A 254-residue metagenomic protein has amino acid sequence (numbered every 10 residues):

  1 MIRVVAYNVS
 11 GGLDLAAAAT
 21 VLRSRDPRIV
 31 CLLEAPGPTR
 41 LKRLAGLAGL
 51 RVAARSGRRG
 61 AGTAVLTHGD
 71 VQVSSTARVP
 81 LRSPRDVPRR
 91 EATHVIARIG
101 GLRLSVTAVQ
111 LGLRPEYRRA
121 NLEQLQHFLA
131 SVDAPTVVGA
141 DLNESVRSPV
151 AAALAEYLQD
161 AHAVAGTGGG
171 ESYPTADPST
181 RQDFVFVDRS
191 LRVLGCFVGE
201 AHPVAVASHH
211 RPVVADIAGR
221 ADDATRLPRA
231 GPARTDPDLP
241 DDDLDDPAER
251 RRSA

Functional and structural regions predicted by a protein language model:
M1-L47, A221-A254: N-terminal, active-site-proximal structural segment of metallo-dependent hydrolase catalytic domains
M1-S10, S75-A77, H94, G101-L113: Active-site-proximal beta-strand elements of phosphoester/diester hydrolases
V4-V9, A18-L41, V106-V109, L125-V150 (+2 more regions): Active-site beta-strand/loop signature of hydrolases that rely on acidic residues for catalysis
G12-A16, P38, G60, R89 (+2 more regions): Structural motif corresponding to alpha-helix initiation and N-cap regions
I29, L33-R103, F197-G199: Structured beta-strand-rich core segments of catalytic domains in phosphoester-bond hydrolases
S83-P84, S131-P135, E144-A254: Metal-dependent phosphoester-hydrolase catalytic domains
E116-H127, T175: Alpha-helical scaffold elements lining the catalytic groove of polysaccharide deacetylases
